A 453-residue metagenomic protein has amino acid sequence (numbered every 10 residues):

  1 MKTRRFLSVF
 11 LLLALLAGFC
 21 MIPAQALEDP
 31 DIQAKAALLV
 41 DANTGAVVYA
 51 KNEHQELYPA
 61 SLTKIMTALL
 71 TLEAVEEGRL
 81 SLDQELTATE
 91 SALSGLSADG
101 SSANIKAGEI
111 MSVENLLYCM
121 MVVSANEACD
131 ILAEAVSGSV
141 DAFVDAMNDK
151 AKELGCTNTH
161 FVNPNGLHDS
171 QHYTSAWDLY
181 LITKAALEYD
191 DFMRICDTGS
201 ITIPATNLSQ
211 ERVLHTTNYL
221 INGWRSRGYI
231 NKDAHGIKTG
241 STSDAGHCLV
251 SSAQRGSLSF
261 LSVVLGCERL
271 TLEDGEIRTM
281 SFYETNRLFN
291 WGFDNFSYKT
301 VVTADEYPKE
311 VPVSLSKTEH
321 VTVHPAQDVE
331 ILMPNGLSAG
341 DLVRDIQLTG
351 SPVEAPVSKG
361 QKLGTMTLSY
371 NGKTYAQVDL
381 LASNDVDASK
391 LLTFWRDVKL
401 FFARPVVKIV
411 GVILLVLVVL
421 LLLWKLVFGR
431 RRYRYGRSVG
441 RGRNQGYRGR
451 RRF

Functional and structural regions predicted by a protein language model:
R4-Q25, I413-K425: Sec-dependent N-terminal signal peptides of Gram-positive bacterial secreted proteins and lipoproteins
A24-W177, L181-D190, I195: Active-site-adjacent loops and short helices of periplasmic peptidoglycan-processing enzymes
C156-H160, S170-Y173, W177-R437, G449-R452: Domain-terminus/edge residues, biased toward the C-terminal soluble/receptor-binding domains of extracytoplasmic
R443-G446: C-terminal non-catalytic accessory extensions
